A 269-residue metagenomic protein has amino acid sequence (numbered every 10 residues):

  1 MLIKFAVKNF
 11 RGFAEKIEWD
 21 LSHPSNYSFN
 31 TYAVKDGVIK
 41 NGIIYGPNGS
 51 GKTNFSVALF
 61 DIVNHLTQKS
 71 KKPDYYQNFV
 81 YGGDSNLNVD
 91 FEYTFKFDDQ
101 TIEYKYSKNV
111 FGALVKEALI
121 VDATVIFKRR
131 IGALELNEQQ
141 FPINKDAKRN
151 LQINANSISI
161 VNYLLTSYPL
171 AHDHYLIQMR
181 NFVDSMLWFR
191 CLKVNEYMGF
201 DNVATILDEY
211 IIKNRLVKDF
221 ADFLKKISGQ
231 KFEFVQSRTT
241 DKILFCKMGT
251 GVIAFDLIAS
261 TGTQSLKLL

Functional and structural regions predicted by a protein language model:
L2-F60: Pre-Walker A-like glycine/lysine-rich segment at the N-terminus of P-loop NTPase domains
F5, V89-T94, A113-A123, T240-G249: Short polybasic amphipathic segments
G12, K96-T101, G249-V252: Glycine-centered tight beta-turn/hairpin loop motif at sheet-sheet or coil-to-beta transitions
K16-D20, E103-K105, A254-D256: Well-ordered beta-strand positions in beta-sheet-rich domains
G37, I43, S56-V110: Conserved P-loop NTP-binding catalytic core
G42-G49, T240-L269: Conserved ABC ATPase signature
Y75-Y76, K231-L244: Long, charged, glycine-rich C-terminal linkers/tails
K108-V235: Electropositive, glycine-dotted interaction segments that contact anionic polymers or phosphate-rich ligands
